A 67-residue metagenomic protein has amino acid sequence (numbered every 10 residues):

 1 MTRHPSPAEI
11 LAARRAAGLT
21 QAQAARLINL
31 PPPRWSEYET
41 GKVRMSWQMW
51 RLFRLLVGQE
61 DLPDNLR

Functional and structural regions predicted by a protein language model:
M1-A16, D64: A short, Lys/Arg-rich alpha-helix, primarily the initiator
L11, S36-E37: Key DNA-contacting residues within the recognition helix of helix-turn-helix
R15, R26, L55: Short polybasic/polar patches that bind polyanions
G18-S36: Short alpha-helical DNA-recognition segment
T40: Short, conserved catalytic or interaction motifs in soluble domains
R44-R67: DNA major-groove recognition helix of helix-turn-helix/homeodomain DNA-binding modules
